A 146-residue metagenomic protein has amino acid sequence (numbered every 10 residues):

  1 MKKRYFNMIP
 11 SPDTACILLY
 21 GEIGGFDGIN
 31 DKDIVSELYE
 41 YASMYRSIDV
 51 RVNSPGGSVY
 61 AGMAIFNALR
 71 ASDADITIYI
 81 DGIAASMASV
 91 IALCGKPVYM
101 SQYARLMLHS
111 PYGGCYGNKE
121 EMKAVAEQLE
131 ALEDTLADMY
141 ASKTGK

Functional and structural regions predicted by a protein language model:
M1-K146: Terminal-region recognition feature
